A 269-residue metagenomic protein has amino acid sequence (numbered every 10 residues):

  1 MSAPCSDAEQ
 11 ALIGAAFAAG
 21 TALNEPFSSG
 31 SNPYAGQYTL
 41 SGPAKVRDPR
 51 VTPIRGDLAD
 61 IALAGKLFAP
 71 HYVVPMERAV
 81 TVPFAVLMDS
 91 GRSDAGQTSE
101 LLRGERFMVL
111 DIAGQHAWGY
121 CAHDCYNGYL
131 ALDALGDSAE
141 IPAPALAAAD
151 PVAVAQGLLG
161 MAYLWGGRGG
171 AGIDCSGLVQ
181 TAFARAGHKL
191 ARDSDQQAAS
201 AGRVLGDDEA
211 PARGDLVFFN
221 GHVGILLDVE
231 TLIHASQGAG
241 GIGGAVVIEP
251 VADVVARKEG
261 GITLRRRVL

Functional and structural regions predicted by a protein language model:
S2-M76, R92, S99, R103-M108 (+3 more regions): Boundary regions of SH3-family modules and the immediately adjacent low-complexity/disordered segments in eukaryotic
P4-D7, I141-A148, V152, R168 (+3 more regions): Aromatic- and glycine-rich peptidoglycan recognition patches
V80, V109, F218-F219: A generic structural signal for residues embedded in beta-strands
V82-R92, L132, D137, S194-L205: Short, structured beta-strand/loop micro-motifs enriched in basic residues and often containing a Trp
A95, L101, L205, A210-P211 (+1 more regions): Short, well-ordered loop/turn sites that connect or cap secondary structure elements
A113-G114, D228: Residue-level recognition of beta-strand termini and adjacent short loop/turns
Y163-P211: Catalytic cysteine-centered active-site loop
L216, G221-T231: Catalytic nucleophile-His microenvironment captured as a short glycine-rich beta-strand/loop that brackets
